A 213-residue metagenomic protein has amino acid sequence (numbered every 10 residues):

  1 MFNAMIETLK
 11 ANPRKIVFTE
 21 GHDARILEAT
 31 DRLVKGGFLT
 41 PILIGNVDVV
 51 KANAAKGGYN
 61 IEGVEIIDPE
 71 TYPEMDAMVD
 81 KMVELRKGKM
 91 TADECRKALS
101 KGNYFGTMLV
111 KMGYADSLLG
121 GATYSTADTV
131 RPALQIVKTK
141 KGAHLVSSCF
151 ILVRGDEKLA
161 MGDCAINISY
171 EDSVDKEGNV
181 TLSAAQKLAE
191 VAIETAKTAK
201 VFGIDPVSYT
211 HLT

Functional and structural regions predicted by a protein language model:
M1-G120, V191-P206: Contiguous, glycine/small-aliphatic-enriched amphipathic segments in soluble metabolic enzymes
P13-R25, C164-A189: Short, glycine-rich nucleotide/cofactor-binding loops
I66, L159-M161: Conserved beta-strand scaffold positions in the cores of enzyme catalytic domains, especially in NTP/NDP-utilizing
T123-T126, I166-N167: Short acidic/polar capping segments at secondary-structure boundaries
S125-H144: A glycine- and small-aliphatic-rich helix-loop capping segment at beta-alpha/alpha-beta transitions that lines
K138, M161-C164: Glycine-rich phosphate/pyrophosphate-binding loop regions near the starts of catalytic domains
H144-R154, M161-G162, A184: Phosphate/pyrophosphate-binding betaalpha-module
T210-T213: Conserved small/polar residues in nucleotide/adenosyl-binding loops
